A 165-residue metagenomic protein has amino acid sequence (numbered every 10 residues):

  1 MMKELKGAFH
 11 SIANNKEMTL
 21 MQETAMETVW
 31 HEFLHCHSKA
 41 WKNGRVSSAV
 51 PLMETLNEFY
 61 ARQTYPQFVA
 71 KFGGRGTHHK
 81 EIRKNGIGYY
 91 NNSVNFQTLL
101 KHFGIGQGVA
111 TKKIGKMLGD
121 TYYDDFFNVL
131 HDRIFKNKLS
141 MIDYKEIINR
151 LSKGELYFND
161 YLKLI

Functional and structural regions predicted by a protein language model:
M2-V29, N43-S48: Short pre-active-site segment immediately N-terminal to the catalytic Zn-binding motif
E23-N43, E58, R62: Active-site recognition of the HExxH zinc-binding catalytic motif
M26, W30, M53, N92-F96: Short runs of predominantly hydrophobic/aromatic residues within well-ordered alpha helices that form helix-helix
E32, T64, M117-T121: The DNA-recognition helices of helix-turn-helix-type DNA-binding domains
F33, H37, Y60, T64-Y65 (+2 more regions): Generic structural signal for hydrophobic core residues of well-folded globular domains
V46-N92: Post-HExxH zinc-binding segment in Zn-dependent metallohydrolases
Y89-I165: Pan-zinc metallopeptidase signature
